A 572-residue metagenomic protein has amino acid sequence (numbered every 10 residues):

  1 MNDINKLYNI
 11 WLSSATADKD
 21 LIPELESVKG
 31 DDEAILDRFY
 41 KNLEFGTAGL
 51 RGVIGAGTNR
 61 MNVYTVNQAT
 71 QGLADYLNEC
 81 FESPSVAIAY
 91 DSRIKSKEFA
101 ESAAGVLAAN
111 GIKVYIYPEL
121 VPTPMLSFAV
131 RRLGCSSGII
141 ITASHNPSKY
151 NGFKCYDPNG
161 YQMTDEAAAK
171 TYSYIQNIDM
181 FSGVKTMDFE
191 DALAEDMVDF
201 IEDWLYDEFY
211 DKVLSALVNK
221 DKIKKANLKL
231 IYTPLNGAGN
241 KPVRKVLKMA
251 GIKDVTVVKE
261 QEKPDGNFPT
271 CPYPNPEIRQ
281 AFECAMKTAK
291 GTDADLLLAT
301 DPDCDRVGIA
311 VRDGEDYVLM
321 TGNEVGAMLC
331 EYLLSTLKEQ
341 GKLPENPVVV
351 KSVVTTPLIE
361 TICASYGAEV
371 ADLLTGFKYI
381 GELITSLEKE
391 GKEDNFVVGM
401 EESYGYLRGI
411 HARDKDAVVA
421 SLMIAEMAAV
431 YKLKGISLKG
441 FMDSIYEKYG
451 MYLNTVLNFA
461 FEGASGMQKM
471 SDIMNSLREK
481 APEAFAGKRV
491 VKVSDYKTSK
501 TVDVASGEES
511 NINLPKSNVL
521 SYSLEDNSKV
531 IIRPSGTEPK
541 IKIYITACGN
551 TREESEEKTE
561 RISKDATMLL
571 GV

Functional and structural regions predicted by a protein language model:
D3-A103, N110, A192-N227, A238: An N-terminal, well-structured beta->alpha segment
A34-F39, L43, N151-A281, T288-A289: Gly/Ser/Thr-enriched, mixed-charge loops and adjacent short helices that form phosphate/oxyanion-binding elements
F39-N59, A143-N146, L230, P234-V246 (+4 more regions): Conserved phosphate/anionic-ligand binding catalytic regions in large, soluble enzymes, centered on
A48, I88, L126, I139 (+11 more regions): Buried hydrophobic positions in well-ordered alpha/beta secondary-structure cores of metabolic enzymes
S85-D91, K229-Y232, L407, T546: Short glycine-rich or small-residue beta-strand-to-loop segments that form or flank ligand, phosphate, metal/Fe-S
A87-Y150, K248-G308: N-terminal small/polar loop signature for handling phosphorylated ligands or for N-terminal nucleophile
P158-Y161, S173, D179, K287-K351 (+1 more regions): Replace "Mg2+/Mn2+-dependent" with "divalent metal-dependent
K290, A294-L296, T336-R533, K540-K542 (+2 more regions): Phosphate-binding and adjacent anionic-ligand microenvironments
